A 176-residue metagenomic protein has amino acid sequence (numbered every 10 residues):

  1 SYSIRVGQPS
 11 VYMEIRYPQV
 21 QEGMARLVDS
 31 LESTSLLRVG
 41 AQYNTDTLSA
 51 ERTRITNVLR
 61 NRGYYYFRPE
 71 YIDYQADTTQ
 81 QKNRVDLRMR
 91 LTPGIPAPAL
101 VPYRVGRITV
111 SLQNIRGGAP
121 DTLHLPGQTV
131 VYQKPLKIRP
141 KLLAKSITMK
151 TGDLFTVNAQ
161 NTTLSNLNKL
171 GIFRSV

Functional and structural regions predicted by a protein language model:
S1-V176: Periplasmic polypeptide-binding modules associated with outer-membrane biogenesis and secretion
